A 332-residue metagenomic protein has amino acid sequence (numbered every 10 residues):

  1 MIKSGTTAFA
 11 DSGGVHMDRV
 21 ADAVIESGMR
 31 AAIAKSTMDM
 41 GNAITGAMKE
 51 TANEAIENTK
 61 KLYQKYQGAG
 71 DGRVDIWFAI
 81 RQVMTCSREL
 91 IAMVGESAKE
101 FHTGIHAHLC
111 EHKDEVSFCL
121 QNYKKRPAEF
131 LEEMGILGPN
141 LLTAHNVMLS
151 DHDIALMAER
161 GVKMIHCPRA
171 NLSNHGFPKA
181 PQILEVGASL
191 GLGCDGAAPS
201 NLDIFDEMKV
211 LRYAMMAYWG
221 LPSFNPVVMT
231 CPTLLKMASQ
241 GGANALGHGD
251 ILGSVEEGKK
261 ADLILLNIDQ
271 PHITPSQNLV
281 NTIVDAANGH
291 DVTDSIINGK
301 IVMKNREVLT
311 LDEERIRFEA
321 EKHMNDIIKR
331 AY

Functional and structural regions predicted by a protein language model:
G5, V24, F78, H108 (+10 more regions): Divalent metal-coordination and catalytic microenvironments
T7-A8, S189: Short acidic/polar active-site loop segments enriched in Thr and Asp
A10-G14, W77-M93, L172-N174, A245-G247: Active-site glycine- and acidic-residue-rich loops that bind and position anionic ligands or nucleotide-like cofactors
R19-V147: Metal-coordinating catalytic core of metallo-dependent amide/deamination hydrolases
G28-R30, G95-G104, I136-P139, L156-I165 (+2 more regions): Glycine-enriched alpha-helix->loop->beta-strand junction motifs that scaffold or abut catalytic
E111-G135, P139-L141, N146-E159, A170-Q182 (+1 more regions): Catalytic core of soluble alpha/beta enzymes
E133-N140, P181-P271, A286-N288: His/Asp/Glu-enriched, well-ordered alpha-helical/loop segment that forms or immediately abuts the divalent-metal
K236-Y332: Active-site microenvironment of metallo-dependent hydrolases
